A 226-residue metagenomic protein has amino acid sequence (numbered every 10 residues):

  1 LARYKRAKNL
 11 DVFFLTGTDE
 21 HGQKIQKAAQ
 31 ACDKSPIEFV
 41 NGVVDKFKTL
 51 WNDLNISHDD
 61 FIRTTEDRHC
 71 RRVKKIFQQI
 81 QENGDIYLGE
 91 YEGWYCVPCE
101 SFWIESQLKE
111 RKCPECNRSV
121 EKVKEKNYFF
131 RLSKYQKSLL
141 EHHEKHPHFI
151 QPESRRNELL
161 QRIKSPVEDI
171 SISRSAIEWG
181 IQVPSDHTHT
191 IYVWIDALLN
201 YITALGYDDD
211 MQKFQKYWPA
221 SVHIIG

Functional and structural regions predicted by a protein language model:
L1-T16, R63, R68-R72, P98 (+2 more regions): Structured secondary-structure scaffolds
L1-Y87, E100: N-terminal Rossmann-like or analogous alpha/beta NTP/dinucleotide-binding catalytic cores that position adenine
Q26-A28, Q107, L205, D209: Hydrophobic alpha-helical membrane-insertion segments
Q79, Y95, F102, K112 (+1 more regions): The −1 position to Zn-ligating cysteines in a subset of zinc-ribbon hairpins
G84-E90, V120-K122: A short alpha-helix-loop-beta-strand transition element characteristic of N-terminal alpha/beta dinucleotide-binding
E90-E92, K109-E110: Short metal-coordination and nucleic-acid-contact micro-motifs, chiefly zinc-binding Cys/His arrays
W103, S119-V120: Cys/His-rich microdomains that often coordinate metals
